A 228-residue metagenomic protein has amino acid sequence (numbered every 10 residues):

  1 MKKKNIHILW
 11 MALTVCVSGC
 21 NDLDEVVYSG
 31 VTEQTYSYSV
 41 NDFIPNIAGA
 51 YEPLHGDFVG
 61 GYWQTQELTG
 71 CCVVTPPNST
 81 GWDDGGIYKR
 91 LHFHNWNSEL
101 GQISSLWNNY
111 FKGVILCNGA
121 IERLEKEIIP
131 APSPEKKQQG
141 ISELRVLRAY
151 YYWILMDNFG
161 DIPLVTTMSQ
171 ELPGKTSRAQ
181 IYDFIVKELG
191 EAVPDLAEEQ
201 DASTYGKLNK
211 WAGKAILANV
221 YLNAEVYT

Functional and structural regions predicted by a protein language model:
M1-K2, G19, Y88, E143-V146 (+2 more regions): Intrinsically disordered, low-complexity sequence elements enriched in Ser/Thr/Gly/Pro
M1-S29: Bacterial Sec-dependent N-terminal signal peptides
L9-A12, W153, A215: Intrinsically disordered, low-complexity segments enriched in polar/charged small residues
L9-M11, P132, Q139, L208: Generic hydrophobic-segment detector
C20-I181, Q200: Short acidic-aromatic linear motifs embedded in glycine-rich loops, typified by GG[WY][YF]DAGD(H) and related
M168-T228: Hydrophobic, small-residue-rich alpha-helical packing segments that form membrane-like cores
